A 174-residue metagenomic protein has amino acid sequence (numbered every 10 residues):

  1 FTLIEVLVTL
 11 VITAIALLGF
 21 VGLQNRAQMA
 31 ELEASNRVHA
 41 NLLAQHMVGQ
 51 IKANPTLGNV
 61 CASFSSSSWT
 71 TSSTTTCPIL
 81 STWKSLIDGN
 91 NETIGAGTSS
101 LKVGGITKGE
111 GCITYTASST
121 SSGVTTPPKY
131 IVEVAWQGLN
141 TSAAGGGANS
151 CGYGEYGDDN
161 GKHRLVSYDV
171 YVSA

Functional and structural regions predicted by a protein language model:
F1-A44: Aliphatic-rich helix starts adjacent to a transmembrane/signal segment
M29-A174: Flexible, low-complexity segments enriched in proline/glycine/serine and punctuated by aromatic residues
